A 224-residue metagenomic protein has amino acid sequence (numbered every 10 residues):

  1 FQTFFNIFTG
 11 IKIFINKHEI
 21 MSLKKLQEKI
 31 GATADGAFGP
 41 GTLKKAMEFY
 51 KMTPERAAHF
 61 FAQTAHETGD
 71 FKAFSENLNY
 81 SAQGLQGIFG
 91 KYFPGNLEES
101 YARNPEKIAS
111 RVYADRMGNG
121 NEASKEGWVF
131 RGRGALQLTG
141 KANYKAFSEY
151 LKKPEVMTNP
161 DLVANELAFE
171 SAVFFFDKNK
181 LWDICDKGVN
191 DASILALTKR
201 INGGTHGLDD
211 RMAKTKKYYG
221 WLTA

Functional and structural regions predicted by a protein language model:
F1-I20: Short, Lys/Arg-enriched N-terminal segments with co-localized hydrophobic residues within the first ~10-30 amino acids
M21, P40-G41, P54-A62, D191-T198: Alpha-helical scaffolds flanking conserved acidic
K24-P54: Short acidic, glycine/serine/threonine-rich helix-capping segments at coil-helix boundaries
T33-A37, T53-R56, H66-E76, W182 (+1 more regions): Secretory-pathway/luminal and periplasmic proteins that interact with or process carbohydrate-rich
M52-R56, W128-R131, L167, N190-I194: Extracellular/periplasmic catalytic domains that process cell-envelope and extracellular macromolecules
T64-E67, D186-G207: Acidic helix/loop microenvironments that form the catalytic cleft of cell-wall polysaccharide enzymes
A65-F175: Peptidoglycan-targeting cell-wall enzymes and recognition modules
K199, G203-A224: Extracellular low-complexity, O-glycosylation-prone Ser/Thr/Pro/Gly-rich "stalks" and linkers flanking catalytic
